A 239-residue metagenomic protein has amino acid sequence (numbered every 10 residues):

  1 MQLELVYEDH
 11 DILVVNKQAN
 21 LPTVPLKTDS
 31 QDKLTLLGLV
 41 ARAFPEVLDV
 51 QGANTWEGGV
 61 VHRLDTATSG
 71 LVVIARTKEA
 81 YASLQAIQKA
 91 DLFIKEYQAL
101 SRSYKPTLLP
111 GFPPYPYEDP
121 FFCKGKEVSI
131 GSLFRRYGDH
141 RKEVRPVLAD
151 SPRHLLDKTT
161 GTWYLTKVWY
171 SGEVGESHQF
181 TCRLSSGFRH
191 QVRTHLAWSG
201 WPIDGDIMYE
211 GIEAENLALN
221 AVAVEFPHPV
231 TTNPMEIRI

Functional and structural regions predicted by a protein language model:
M1-I239: RNA pseudouridine synthases
